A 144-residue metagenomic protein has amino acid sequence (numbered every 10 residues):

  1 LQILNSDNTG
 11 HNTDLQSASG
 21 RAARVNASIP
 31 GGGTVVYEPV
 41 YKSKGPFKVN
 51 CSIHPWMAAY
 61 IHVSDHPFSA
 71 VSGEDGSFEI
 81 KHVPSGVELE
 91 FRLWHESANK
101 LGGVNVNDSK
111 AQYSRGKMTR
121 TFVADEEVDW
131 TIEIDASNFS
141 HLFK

Functional and structural regions predicted by a protein language model:
L1-K144: Extracytoplasmic copper-binding redox domains, predominantly the cupredoxin/blue-copper superfamily
